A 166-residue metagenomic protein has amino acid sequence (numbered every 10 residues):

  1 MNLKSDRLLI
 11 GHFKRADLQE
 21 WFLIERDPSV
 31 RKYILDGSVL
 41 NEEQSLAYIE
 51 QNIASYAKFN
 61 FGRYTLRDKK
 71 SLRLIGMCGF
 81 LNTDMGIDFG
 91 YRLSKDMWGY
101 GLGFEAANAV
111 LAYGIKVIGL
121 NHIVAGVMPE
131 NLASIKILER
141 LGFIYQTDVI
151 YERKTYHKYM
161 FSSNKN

Functional and structural regions predicted by a protein language model:
M1-Y33, E50, R67-N166: Acyl-donor (CoA/ACP) binding surface of acyl/acetyltransferases
N41-S45: Short amphipathic alpha-helix in the helical subdomain of ABC transporter nucleotide-binding domains
I53-T65: A short helix-loop-beta-strand connector motif used in the catalytic cores of GNAT acetyltransferases and, in some
